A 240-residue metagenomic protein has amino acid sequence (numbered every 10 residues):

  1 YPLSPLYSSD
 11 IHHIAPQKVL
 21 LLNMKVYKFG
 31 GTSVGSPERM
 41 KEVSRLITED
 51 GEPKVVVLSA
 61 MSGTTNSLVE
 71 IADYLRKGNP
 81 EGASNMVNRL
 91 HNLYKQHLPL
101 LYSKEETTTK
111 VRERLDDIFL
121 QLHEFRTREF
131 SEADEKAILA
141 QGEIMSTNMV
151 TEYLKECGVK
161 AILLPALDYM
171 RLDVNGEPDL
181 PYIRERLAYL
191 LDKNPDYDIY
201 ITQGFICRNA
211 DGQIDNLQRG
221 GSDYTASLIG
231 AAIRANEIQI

Functional and structural regions predicted by a protein language model:
Y1-N23: Short, Lys/Arg-enriched N-terminal segments with co-localized hydrophobic residues within the first ~10-30 amino acids
K18-I240: Nucleotide/pyrophosphate-binding catalytic subdomain
